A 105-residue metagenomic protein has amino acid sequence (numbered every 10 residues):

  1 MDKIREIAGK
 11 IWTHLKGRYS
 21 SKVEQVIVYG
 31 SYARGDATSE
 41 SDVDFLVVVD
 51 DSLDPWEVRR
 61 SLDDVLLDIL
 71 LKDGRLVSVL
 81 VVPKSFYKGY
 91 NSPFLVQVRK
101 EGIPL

Functional and structural regions predicted by a protein language model:
M1-E24, R34-S39, D50-L105: Catalytic core of pol beta-like nucleotidyltransferases
S31: Basic/aromatic recognition patch in beta-strand/loop cores that engages polyanionic ligands
D44-V48: Short beta-strand->loop micro-motif that forms the acidic, two-metal-ion catalytic signature in nucleotide-processing
